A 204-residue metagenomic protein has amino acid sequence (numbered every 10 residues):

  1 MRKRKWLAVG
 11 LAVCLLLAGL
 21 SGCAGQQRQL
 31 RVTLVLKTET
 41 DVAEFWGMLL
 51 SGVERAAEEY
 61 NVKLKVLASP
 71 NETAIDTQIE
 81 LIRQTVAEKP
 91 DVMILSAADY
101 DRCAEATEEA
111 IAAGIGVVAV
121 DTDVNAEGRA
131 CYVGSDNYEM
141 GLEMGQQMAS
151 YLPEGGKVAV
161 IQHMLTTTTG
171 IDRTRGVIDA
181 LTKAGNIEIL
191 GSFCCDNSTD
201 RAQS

Functional and structural regions predicted by a protein language model:
M1-G10: Bacterial N-terminal signal peptides that target proteins for export
K3, C23-S204: A residue-level marker of the well-folded mature domains of exported/periplasmic proteins
V13-C14: Repetitive helical segments and hydrophobic/amphipathic motifs
A18-G22: C-terminal motif of bacterial Sec signal peptides marking the signal peptidase cleavage site
